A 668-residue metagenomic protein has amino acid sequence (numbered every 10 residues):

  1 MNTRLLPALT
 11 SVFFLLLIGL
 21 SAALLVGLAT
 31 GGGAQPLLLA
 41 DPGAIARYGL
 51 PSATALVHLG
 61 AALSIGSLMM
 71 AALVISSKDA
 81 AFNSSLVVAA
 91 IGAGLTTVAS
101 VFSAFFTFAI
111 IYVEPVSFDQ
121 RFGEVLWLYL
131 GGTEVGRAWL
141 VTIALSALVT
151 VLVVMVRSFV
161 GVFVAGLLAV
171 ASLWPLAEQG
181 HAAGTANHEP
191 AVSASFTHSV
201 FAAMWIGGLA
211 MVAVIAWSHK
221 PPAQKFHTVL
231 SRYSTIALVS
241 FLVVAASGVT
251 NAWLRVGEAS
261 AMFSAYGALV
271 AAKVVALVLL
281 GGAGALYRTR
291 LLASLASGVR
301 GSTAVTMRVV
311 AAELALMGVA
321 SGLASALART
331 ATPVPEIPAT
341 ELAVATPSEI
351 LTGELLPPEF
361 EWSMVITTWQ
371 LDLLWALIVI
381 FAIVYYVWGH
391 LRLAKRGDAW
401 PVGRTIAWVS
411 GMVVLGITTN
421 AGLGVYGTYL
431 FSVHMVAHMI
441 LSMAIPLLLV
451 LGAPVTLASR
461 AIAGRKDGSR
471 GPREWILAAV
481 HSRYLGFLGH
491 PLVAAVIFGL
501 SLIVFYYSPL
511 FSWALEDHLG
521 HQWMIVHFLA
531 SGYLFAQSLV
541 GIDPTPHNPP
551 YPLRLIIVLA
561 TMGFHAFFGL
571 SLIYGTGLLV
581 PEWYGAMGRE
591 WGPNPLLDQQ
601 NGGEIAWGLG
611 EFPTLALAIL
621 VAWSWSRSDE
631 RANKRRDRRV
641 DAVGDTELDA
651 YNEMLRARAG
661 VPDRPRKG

Functional and structural regions predicted by a protein language model:
M1-G668: Alpha-helical membrane segments of multi-pass proteins
